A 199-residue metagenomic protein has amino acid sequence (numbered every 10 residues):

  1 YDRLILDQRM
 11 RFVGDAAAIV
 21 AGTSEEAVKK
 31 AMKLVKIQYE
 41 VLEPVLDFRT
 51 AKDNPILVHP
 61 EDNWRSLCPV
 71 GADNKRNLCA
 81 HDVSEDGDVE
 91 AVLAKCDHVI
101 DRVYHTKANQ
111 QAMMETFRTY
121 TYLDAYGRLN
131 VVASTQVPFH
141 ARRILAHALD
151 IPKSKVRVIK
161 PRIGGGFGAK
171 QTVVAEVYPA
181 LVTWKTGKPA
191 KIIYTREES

Functional and structural regions predicted by a protein language model:
Y1-S199: Structural alpha/beta core scaffold segments of enzyme domains
